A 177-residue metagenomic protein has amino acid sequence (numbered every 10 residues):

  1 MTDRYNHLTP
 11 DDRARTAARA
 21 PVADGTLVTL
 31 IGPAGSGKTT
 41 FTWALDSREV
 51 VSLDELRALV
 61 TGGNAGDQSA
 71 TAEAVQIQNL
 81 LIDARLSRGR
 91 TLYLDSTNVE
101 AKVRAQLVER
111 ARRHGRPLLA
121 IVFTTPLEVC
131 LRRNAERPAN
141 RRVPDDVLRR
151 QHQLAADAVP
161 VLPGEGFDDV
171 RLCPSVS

Functional and structural regions predicted by a protein language model:
T2-I31, T39, A44, E49 (+1 more regions): Conserved GTP-binding G-domain of TRAFAC-class P-loop NTPases and closely related GTPase folds
S36, T40-R90, V99, V129 (+1 more regions): Conserved substrate/cofactor phosphate-moiety recognition/catalytic segment in nucleotide-dependent phosphotransferases
L81, L107-E109: Aromatic/hydrophobic pocket-lining residues that form π-stacking "cages" and hydrophobic walls in ligand
R85, A111-R113: A generic structural signal for well-ordered alpha-helical segments
R88-L92, P117-L119: Loop/turn-to-beta-strand initiation segments
D95-R104: Acidic, metal-coordinating catalytic cores used for nucleic-acid/nucleotide bond scission and strand-transfer chemistry
Q106-L107, R133: Alpha-helical scaffold elements adjacent to nucleotide-binding pockets in ATP/GTP-utilizing enzyme cores
H114-R133: Conserved phosphate-donor/acceptor-positioning beta-strand/loop module used by diverse small-molecule
